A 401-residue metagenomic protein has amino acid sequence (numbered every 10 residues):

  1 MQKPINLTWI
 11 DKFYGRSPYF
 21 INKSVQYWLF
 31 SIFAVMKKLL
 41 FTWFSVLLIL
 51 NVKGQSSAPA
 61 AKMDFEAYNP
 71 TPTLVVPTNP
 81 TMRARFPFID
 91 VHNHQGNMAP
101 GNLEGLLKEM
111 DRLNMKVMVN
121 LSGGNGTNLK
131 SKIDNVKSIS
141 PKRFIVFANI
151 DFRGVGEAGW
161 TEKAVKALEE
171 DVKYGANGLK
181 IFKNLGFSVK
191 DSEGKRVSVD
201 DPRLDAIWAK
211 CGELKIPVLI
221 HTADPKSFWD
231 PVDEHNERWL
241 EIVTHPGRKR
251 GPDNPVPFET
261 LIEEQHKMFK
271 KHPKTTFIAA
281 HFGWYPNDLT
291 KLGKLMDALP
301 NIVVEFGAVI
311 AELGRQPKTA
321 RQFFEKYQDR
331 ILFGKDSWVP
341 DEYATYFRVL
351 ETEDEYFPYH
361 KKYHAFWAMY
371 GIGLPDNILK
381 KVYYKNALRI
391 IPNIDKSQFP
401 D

Functional and structural regions predicted by a protein language model:
M36-L39: Positively charged n-region of N-terminal signal peptides that target proteins for export
S45-K53: Hydrophobic h-region of N-terminal signal peptides that target proteins for export in Gram-negative bacteria
S56-K142: An N-terminally biased module of ancient metal coordination in phosphate/nucleic-acid-related enzymes
S56-M63, V76-N79, L129-R248, P300: Active-site gating/metal-coordination segments in enzymes
I89-N93, V117-N120, I145-N149, L179-I181 (+4 more regions): Hydrophobic faces of well-ordered beta-strands that scaffold small-molecule active sites in alpha/beta enzyme cores
Q95-L103, N120-K130, R153-E162, V189 (+4 more regions): Acidic-and-aromatic substrate-binding clefts and catalytic sites of carbohydrate-active enzymes
P100, L107, D253, F258-D401: H/E-rich (His + Asp/Glu) clusters that bind or coordinate divalent metals
